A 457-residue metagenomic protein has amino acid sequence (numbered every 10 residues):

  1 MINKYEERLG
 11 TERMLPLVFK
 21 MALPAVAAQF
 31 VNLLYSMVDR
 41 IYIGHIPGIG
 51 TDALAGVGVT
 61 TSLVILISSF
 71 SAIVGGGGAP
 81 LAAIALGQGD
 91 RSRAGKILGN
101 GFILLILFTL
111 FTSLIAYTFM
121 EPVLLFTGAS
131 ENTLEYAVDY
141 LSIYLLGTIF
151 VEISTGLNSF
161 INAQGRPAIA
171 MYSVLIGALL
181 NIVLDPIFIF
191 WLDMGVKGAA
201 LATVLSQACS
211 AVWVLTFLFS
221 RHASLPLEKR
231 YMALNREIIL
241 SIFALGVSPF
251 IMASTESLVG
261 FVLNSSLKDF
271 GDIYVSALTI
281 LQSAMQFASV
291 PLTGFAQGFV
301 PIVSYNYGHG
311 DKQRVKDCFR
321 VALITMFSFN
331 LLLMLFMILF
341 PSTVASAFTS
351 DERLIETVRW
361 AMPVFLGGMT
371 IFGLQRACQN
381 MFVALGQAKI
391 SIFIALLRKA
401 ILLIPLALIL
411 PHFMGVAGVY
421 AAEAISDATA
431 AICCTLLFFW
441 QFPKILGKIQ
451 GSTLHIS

Functional and structural regions predicted by a protein language model:
M1-A22, A82-G147, W191-V247, V303-G368 (+1 more regions): Short alpha-helical transmembrane segments in multi-pass integral membrane proteins
L9-I49, S62-G77, L81, I106-S113 (+6 more regions): N-terminal transmembrane alpha-helices
K20-D39, I143, G177, S206-S210 (+3 more regions): Transmembrane helical elements of multi-pass membrane transporters/channels
F30, L34-A55, L124-E131, I187-M194 (+4 more regions): Helix-terminus/linker motif at the lipid-water interface of multi-pass membrane proteins
M37-I41, L114, P122, G156-F160 (+8 more regions): Alpha-helical transmembrane segments of multipass membrane proteins
R40, T51-L54, R91, M120 (+6 more regions): Membrane-helix interface/capping residues of multi-pass secondary transporters
L54-L114, V151-A170, A277-L335, L339-P341 (+1 more regions): Small-residue-rich hydrophobic transmembrane alpha-helices
Y144-N162, S173-A178, A199-V214, T293-A296 (+3 more regions): Short runs within selected transmembrane alpha-helices of multi-pass transporters and secretion channels
